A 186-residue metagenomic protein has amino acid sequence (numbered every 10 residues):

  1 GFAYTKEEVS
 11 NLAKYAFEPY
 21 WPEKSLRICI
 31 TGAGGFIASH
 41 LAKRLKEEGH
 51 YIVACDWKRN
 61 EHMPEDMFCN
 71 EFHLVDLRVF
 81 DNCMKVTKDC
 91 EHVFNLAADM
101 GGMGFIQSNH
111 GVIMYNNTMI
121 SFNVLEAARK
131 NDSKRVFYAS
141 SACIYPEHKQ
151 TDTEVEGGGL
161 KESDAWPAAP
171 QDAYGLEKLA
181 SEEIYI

Functional and structural regions predicted by a protein language model:
G1-I28: Non-catalytic terminal and boundary segments that flank Rossmann-like NAD(P)-dependent oxidoreductase
Y20, R27-E48: N-terminal Rossmann NAD(P)H-binding glycine-rich loop of SDR-like oxidoreductase domains
P22, D66, V86-K88: A short, aliphatic-rich alpha-helical micro-motif
H50-R59: Conserved glycine-rich Rossmann-like NAD(P)H-binding loop of the short-chain dehydrogenase/reductase
N70, L77-N116, A127-K130, E147-K149: NAD(P)H-binding glycine-rich loop region in Rossmannoid oxidoreductase-like domains and their noncatalytic homologs
V79, H92, I120-N123, R135 (+1 more regions): Conserved cofactor-binding/catalytic machinery of classical short-chain dehydrogenase/reductase
N95, F122-A173: Conserved Rossmann-fold NAD(P)-dependent oxidoreductase catalytic core, especially the SDR/UDP-sugar
A169-I186: Active-site Tyr-X1-5-Lys
